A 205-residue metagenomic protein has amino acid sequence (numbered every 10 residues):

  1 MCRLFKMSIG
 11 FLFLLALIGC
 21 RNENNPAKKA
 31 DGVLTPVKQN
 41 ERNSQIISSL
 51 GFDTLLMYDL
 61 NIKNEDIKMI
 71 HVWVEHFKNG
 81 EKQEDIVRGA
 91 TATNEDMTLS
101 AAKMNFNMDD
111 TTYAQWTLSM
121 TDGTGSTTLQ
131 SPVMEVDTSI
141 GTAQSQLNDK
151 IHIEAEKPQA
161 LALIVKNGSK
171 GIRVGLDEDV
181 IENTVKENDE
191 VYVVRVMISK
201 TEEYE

Functional and structural regions predicted by a protein language model:
M1-M7: Positively charged n-region of N-terminal signal peptides that target proteins for export
C2, M57-L60, V194-T201: N-terminal, helix-rich and Lys/Arg-enriched segments in bacterial and organellar proteins
M7-L14: Sec-dependent N-terminal signal peptides
A16-G19: C-terminal motif of bacterial Sec signal peptides marking the signal peptidase cleavage site
N22-N79: Short N-terminal edge-element motif at the start of the domain
N79-I86: Short aromatic-acidic-glycine turn motif
V87-E205: Extracytoplasmic electrostatic interaction patches
